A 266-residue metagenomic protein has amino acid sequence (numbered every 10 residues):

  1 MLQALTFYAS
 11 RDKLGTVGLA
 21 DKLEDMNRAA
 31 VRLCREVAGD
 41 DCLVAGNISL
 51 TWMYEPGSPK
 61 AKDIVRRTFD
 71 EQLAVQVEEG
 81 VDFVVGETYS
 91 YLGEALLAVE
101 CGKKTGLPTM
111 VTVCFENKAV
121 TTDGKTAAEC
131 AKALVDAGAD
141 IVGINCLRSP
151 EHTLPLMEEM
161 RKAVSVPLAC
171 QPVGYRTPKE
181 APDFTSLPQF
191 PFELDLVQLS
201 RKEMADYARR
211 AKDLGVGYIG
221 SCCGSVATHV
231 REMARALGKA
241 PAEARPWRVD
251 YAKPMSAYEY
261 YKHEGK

Functional and structural regions predicted by a protein language model:
M1-K266: Domain-level signal for soluble alpha/beta catalytic cores
